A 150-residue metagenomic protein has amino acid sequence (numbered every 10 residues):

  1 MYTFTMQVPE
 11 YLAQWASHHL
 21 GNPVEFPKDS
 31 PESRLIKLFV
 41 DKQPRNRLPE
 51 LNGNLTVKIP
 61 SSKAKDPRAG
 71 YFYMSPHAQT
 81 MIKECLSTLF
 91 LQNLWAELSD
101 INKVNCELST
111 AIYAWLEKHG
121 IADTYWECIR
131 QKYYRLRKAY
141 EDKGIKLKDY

Functional and structural regions predicted by a protein language model:
M1-M74: Long, low-complexity interaction regions most often at the N-terminus
I82-V104: Positively charged, polyanion-binding regions of nucleic-acid-associated proteins
S99-H119, Y140: Short, charged amphipathic recognition helices of the HTH superfamily and cognate SANT/SANTA-like modules
T110-A111, D142-Y150: Short linear, low-complexity motifs centered on an aromatic residue
A114-R130: Short, basic interhelical loop/turn and adjoining N-cap of the next helix at nucleic-acid- or acidic-partner-contacting
K132-K146: Short, basic alpha-helical nucleic acid-contact segments in DNA-binding proteins and DNA transaction factors
